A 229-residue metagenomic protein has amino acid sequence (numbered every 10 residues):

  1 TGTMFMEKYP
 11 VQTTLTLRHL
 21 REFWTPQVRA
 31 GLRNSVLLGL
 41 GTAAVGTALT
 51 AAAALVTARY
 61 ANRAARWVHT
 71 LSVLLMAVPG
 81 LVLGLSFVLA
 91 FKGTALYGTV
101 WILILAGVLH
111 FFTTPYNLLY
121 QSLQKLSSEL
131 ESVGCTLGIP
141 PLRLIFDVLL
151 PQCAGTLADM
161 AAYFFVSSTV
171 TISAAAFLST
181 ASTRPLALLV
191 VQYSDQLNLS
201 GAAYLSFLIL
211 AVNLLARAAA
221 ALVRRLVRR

Functional and structural regions predicted by a protein language model:
T1, V28, L32, V36 (+7 more regions): Hydrophobic alpha-helical elements at and bordering transmembrane segments of multi-pass membrane proteins
T1-K8, N34, G84-A95, A106 (+6 more regions): A structural signal for multi-pass alpha-helical bundles of membrane permease subunits that mediate small-molecule
M4-K8, Q12-Q27, T169-A221: Interhelical loop and adjacent transmembrane-helix boundary motif in polytopic membrane transport permeases
M6-P10, T14-L17, E22-P26, Y60 (+4 more regions): Membrane-interfacial helix termini and adjacent extracytoplasmic/periplasmic loops of multi-pass transporters
P26-R59, A64-W67: Transmembrane alpha-helix signature in integral membrane proteins
Q27, S35-G39, A43, L71 (+4 more regions): Loop-to-transmembrane-helix entry motif
G46-L49, S72-L83, L96-Y120, P140-R143 (+4 more regions): Faces of alpha-helical transmembrane segments in polytopic inner-membrane proteins
L55-R63, Y120-L130, C135, I139-V148 (+3 more regions): C-terminal transmembrane helix and the adjacent membrane-cytosol boundary/short C-terminal tail of inner/organellar
